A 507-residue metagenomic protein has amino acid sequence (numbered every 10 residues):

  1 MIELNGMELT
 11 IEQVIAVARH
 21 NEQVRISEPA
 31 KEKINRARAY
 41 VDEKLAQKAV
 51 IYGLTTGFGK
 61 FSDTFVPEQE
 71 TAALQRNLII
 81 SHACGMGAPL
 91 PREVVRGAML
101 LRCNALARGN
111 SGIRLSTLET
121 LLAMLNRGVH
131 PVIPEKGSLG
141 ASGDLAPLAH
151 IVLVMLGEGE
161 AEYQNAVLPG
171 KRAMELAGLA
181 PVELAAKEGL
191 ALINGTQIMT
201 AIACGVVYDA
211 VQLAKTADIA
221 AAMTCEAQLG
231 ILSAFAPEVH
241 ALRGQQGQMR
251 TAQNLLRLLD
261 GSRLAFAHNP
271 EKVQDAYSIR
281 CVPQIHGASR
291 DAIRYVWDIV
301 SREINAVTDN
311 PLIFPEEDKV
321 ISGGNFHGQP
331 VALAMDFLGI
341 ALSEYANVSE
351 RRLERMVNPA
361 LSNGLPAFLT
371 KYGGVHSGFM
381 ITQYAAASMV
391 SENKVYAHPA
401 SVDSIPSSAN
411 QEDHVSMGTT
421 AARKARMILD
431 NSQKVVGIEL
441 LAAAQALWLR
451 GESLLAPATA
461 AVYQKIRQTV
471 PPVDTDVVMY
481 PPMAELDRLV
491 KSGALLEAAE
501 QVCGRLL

Functional and structural regions predicted by a protein language model:
I2-E22, I26-K33, A37-L45, P67 (+1 more regions): C-terminal auxiliary extensions adjacent to catalytic cores
E3-E12, A16, N21-V41, L45-K48 (+3 more regions): Glycine-rich, flexible loop motifs
Y52-V66, E70-L74, S81-N104, P134-L156 (+3 more regions): FAD-binding core of FAD-dependent oxidoreductases, characterized by glycine-rich FAD pyrophosphate-binding loops
A73-R76, L121-L122, L213-K215, E412: Short, surface-exposed linear patches
R108-N126, H130, A141-L145, L153 (+1 more regions): Well-ordered mid-protein domain cores that form the structural environment of catalytic cofactors
I133-S138, E316-V320: Cysteine-centered functional microenvironments
